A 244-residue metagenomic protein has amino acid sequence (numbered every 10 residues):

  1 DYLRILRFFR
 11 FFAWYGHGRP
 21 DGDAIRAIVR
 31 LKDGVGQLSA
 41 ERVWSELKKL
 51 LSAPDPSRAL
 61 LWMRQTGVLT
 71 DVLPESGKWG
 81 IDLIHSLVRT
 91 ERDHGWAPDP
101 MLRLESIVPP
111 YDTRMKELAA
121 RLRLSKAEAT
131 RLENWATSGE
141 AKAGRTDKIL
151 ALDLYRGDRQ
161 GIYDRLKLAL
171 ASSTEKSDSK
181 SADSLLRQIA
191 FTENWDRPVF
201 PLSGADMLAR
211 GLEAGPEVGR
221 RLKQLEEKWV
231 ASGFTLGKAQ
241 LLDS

Functional and structural regions predicted by a protein language model:
D1, L6-F9, A59, M63 (+2 more regions): A residue-level signal for conserved active-site and pocket-lining positions in enzyme catalytic cores
Y2-G36: Internal alpha/beta core interface subdomains
Y2-I5, D23, L38-R42, P54 (+3 more regions): Short acidic alpha-helix initiation/capping motifs at coil-to-helix transition points, especially at protein N-termini
L6-A13, K48-L51, R64, L222-E226: Short, amphipathic alpha-helical segments that act as regulatory/interfacial helices in nucleotide-processing proteins
R10, L170-S244: Charged substrate- and nucleic-acid-binding regions of tRNA-handling and nucleotidyl-transfer enzymes, centered on
R19-G22, D71-P74, K126-L132, A214-R221: Short, surface-exposed acidic
R30, L83-R89, K223-A231: Amphipathic alpha-helical segments that form the core helices of the histone-fold
D33-D183: Conserved, hydrophobic alpha-helical core segments of structured domains
